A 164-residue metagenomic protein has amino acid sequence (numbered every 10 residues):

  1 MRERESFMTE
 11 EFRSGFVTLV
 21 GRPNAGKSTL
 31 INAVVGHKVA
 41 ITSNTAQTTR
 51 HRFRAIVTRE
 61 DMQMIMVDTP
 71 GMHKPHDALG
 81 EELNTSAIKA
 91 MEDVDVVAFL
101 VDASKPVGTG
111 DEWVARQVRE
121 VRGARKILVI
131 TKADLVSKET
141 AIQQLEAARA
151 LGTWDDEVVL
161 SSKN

Functional and structural regions predicted by a protein language model:
R2-V96, V101: Conserved G1/Walker A P-loop phosphate-binding module
A25-T29, T109-G110, V136-E139: P-loop/Walker A NTP-binding module and the surrounding RecA-like catalytic core of P-loop NTPases
A46-T48, P70-H73, A103-V107, A133-V136 (+1 more regions): Conserved nucleotide-binding/hydrolysis micro-motifs of P-loop NTPases
E81-L83, E112-W113, I142-L145: Charged helix-capping and loop-helix junction motifs
V96, R125-I127: Structural signature of beta-strand start/N-cap positions in the alpha/beta core of ABC transporter nucleotide-binding
G108-E120: Amphipathic helical hotspot of TIR/SEFIR-family domains
A124-R125, D134-N164: Canonical P-loop GTPase G-domain recognition
